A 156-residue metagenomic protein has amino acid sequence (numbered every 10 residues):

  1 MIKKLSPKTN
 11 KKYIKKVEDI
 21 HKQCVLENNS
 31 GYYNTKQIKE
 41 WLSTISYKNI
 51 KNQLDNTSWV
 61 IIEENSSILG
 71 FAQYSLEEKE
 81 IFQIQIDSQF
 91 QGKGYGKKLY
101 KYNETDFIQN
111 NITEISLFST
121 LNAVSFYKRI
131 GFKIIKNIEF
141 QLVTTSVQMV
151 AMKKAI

Functional and structural regions predicted by a protein language model:
M1-K15, A155-I156: Conserved N-terminal entry element of GNAT/NAT acetyltransferase domains
K4, I68, I134-K136: Residue-level detector of beta-propeller blades
K8, D19-Q83, D87-Q89, Y100: Acetyl-CoA-dependent GNAT
D87-Q91, F118-T120: Residue-level recognition of the GNAT/N-acetyltransferase active site
G92-T105: Conserved acetyl-CoA-binding loop-helix of GNAT-fold acetyltransferases
F107-T120: Conserved GNAT acetyl-CoA-binding A-motif
S116-F118, K133-A151: Conserved catalytic-core motifs of GNAT/GCN5-like acyltransferases
Y127-K128, F132: Conserved active-site tyrosine of GNAT-family acetyltransferases
